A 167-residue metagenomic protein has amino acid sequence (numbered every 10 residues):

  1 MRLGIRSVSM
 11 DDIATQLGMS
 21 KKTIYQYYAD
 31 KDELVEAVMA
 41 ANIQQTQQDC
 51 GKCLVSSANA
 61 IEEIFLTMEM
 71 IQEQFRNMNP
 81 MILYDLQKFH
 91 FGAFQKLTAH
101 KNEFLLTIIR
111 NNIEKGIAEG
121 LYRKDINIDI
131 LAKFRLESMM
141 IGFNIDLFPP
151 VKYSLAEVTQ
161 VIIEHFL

Functional and structural regions predicted by a protein language model:
R2-A37: Helix-turn-helix
R2-R6, S57, E119: Short coil/turn segments at alpha/beta junctions that flank glycine-rich nucleotide-binding fingerprints
V35, M39, I43, F94-N102 (+4 more regions): Amphipathic, non-transmembrane alpha-helical scaffold segments
A37, A41, Q48-M78, A132 (+1 more regions): Hydrophobic alpha-helical connector segments
R76-R110, A118-L121, I130: Short secondary-structure transition hinges
F104-A132, S138, G142-P150: Hydrophobic alpha-helical bundle segments that form small-molecule/ligand-binding pockets
F143, L147-L167: A contiguous, mid-protein "functional segment" used to position or interact with cofactors/ions or partner subunits
